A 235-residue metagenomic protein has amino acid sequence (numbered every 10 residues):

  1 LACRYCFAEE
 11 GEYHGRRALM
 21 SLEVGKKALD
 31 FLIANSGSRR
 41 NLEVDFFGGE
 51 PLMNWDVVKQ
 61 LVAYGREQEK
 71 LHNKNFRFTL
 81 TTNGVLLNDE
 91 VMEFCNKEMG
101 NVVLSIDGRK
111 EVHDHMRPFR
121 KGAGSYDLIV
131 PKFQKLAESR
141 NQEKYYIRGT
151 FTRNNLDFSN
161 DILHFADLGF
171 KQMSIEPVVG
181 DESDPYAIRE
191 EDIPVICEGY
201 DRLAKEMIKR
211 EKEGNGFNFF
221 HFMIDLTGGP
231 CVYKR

Functional and structural regions predicted by a protein language model:
L1-E93, K97-E98: Conserved alpha-helical substructure of the radical SAM core
G11-E12, P51-M53, G84-D89, N101-A123 (+3 more regions): Conserved radical SAM core fold
V24-A28, Q60-L61, F94, L128 (+3 more regions): Alpha-helical scaffold elements adjacent to nucleotide-binding pockets in ATP/GTP-utilizing enzyme cores
L42-V44, F78-L80, V102-L104, Y145-G149 (+1 more regions): Hydrophobic faces of well-ordered beta-strands that scaffold small-molecule active sites in alpha/beta enzyme cores
V62, R66-L80, I129-G149: Long, low-complexity, intrinsically disordered polar/charged segments
K97-V102, G169-K171: Glycine-enriched alpha-helix->loop->beta-strand junction motifs that scaffold or abut catalytic
M116-D127, Q134, E138-K234: Radical SAM enzyme [4Fe-4S]-AdoMet core and its adjacent flexible, acidic and glycine-rich loops/tails across
